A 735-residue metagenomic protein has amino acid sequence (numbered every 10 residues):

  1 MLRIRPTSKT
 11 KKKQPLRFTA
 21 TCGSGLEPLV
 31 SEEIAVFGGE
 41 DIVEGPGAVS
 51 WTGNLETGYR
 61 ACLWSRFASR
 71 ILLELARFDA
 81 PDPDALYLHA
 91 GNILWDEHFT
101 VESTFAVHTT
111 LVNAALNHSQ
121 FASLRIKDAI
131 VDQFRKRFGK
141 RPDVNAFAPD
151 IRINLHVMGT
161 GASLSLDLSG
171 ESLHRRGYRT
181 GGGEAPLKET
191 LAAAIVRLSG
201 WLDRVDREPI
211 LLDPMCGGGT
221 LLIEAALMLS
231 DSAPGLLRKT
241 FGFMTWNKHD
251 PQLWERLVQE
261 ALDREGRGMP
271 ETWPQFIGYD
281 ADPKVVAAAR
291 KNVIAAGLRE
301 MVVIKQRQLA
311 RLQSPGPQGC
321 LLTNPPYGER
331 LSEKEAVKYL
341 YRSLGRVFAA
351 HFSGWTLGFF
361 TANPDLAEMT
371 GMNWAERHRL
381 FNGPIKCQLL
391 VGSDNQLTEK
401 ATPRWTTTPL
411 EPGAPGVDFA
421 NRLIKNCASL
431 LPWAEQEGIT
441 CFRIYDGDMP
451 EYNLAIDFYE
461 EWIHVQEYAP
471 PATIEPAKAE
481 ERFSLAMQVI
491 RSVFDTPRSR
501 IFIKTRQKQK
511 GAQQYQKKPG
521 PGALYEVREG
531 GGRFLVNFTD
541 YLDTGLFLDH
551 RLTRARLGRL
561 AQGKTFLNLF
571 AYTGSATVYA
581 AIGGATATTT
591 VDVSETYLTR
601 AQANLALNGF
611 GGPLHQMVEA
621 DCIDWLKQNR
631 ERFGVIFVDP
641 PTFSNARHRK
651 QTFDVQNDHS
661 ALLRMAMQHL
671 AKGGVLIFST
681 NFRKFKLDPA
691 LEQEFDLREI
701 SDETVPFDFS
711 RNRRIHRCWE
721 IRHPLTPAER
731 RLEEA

Functional and structural regions predicted by a protein language model:
L2-R5, K9-R70, T109, N113-F121 (+7 more regions): S-adenosyl-L-methionine
S24, S65-L73, F381-P384, S393-R482 (+1 more regions): Polybasic, low-complexity RNA-engagement segments
G45-G47, W51-H108, E461: Conserved AdoMet
H89-G181, C441-D457, H464, A479-F547 (+1 more regions): Non-catalytic substrate-recognition/targeting regions of SAM-dependent transferases
L187-Q313, A336, R556-G612, E619: Conserved S-adenosyl-L-methionine
R204-V205, R311-G316, D624-E631: Short conserved loop adjoining the S-adenosyl-L-methionine
W254, I294-A295, A523-Y525, L535-F538 (+1 more regions): Core alpha/beta nucleotide-donor-binding catalytic domains of modification enzymes
Q308-P403, A661, V675-A735: C-terminal catalytic and target-recognition region of SAM-dependent MTase-like enzymes, primarily methyltransferases
